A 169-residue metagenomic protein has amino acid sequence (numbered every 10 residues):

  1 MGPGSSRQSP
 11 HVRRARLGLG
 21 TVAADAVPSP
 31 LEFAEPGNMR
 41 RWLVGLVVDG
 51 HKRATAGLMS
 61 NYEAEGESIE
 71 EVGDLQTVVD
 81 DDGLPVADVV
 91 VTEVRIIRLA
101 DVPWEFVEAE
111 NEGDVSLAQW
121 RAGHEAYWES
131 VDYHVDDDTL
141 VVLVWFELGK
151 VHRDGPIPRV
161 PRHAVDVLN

Functional and structural regions predicted by a protein language model:
M1-D88, V94-N169: Mixed-charge, low-complexity intrinsically disordered regions
